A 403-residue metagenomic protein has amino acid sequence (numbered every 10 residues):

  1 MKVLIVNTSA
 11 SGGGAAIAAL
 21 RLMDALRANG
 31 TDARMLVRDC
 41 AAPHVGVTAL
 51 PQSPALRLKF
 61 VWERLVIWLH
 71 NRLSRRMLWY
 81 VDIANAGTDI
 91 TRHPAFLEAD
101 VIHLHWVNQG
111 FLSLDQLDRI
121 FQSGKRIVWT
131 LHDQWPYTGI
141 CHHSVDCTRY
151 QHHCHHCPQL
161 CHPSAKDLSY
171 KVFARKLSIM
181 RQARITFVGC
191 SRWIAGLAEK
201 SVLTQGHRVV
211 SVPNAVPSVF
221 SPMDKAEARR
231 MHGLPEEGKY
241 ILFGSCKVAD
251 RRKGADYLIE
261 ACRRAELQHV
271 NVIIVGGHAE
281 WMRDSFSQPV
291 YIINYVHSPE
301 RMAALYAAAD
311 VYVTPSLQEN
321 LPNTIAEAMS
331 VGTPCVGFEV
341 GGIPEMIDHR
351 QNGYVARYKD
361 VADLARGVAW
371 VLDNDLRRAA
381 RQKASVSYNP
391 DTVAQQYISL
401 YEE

Functional and structural regions predicted by a protein language model:
P136, H152-K225, M231-L234, Y240: Donor nucleotide-sugar binding/catalytic pocket of nucleotide-sugar-dependent glycosyltransferases
L234-K253, I259-C262: Conserved donor-binding/catalytic core segment of Leloir-type glycosyltransferases
G276-A303: Nucleotide-activated donor-binding/catalytic signature segment of Leloir-type glycosyltransferases, i.e., the conserved
A304-A309: Short alpha-helical donor nucleotide-sugar binding micro-motif in glycosyltransferases
T314, P334-G337: Short hydrophobic beta-strand element within catalytic cores of glycosyltransferases and related nucleotide-activated
L317: Aromatic "clamp/platform" in nucleotide-sugar-dependent glycosyltransferases that forms part of the donor/acceptor
H349-R350, Y354-D360, A369-D373: Conserved acidic donor-binding segment of nucleotide-sugar-dependent glycosyltransferases
D375-P390, Q396-S399: A short, well-ordered alpha-helix in the C-terminal region of glycosyltransferases
